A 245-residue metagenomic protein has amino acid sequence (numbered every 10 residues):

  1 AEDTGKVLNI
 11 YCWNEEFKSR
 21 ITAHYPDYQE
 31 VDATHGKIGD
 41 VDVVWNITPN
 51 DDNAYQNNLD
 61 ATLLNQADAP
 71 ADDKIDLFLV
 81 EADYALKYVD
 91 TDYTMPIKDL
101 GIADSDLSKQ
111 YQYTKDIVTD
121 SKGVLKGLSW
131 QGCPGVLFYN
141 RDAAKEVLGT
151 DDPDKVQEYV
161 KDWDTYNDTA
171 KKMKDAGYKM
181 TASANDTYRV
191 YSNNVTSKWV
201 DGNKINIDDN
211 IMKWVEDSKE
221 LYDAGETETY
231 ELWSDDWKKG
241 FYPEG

Functional and structural regions predicted by a protein language model:
A1-L86, D104: Conserved N-terminal structural module of periplasmic/extracytoplasmic solute-binding proteins
G5-L8, I38-D42, A71-D76, G123-L125 (+3 more regions): Loop/turn elements at helix/coil->beta-strand transitions in domains of secreted/extracellular proteins
E16-S19, N50-A54, K161, T187-V190 (+1 more regions): Short alpha-helical
K18-R20, A85-V89, G135-L137, Y188-S192: Short catalytic/ligand-binding loop motif for oxyanion handling, primarily in non-cytosolic enzymes, centered on
H24-D27, K87, D142-A144, E220: Residues within well-ordered alpha helices
H24-Y28, D92-P96, N193-V200: Short secondary-structure boundary/capping segments
D52-P96, S108-G127, L137, D164-G177 (+1 more regions): Pocket-flanking alpha-helical
K98-S108, D116-Y188, K198-D236: Helix-loop-helix "hinge/cap" segment bordering the ligand-binding cleft or interdomain interface
